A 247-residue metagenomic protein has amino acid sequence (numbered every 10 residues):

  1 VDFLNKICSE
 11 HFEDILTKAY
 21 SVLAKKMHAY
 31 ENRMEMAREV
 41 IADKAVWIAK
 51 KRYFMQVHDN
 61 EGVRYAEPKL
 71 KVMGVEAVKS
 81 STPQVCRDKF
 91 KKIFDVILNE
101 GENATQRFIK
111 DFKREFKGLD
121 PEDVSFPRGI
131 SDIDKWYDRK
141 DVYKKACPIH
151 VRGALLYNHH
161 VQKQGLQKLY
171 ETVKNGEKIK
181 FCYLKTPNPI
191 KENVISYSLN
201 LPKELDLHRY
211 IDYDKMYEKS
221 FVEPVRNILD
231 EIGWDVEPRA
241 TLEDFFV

Functional and structural regions predicted by a protein language model:
V1-V247: DNA-dependent DNA polymerase catalytic subunits
